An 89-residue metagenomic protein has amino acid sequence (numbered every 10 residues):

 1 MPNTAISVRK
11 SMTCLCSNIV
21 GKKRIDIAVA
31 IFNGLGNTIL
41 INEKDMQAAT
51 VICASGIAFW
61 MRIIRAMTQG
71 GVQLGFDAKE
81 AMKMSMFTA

Functional and structural regions predicted by a protein language model:
M1-C14: Active-site capping/gating segments
N3-I6, C53, F87-A89: Glycine-rich beta-alpha junction loops
M12-A49, W60-A89: Internal alpha-helical scaffold of NAD(P)-dependent oxidoreductase catalytic cores
